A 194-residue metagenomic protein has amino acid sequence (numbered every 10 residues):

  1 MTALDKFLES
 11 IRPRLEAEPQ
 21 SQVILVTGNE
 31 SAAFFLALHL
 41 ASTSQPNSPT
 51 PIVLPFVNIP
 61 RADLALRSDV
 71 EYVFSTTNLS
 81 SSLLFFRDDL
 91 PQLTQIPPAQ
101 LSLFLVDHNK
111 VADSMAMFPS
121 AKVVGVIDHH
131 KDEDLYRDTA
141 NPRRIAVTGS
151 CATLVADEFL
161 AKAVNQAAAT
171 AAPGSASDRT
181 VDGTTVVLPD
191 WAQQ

Functional and structural regions predicted by a protein language model:
M1-Q194: Replace "Mg2+/Mn2+-dependent" with "divalent metal-dependent
